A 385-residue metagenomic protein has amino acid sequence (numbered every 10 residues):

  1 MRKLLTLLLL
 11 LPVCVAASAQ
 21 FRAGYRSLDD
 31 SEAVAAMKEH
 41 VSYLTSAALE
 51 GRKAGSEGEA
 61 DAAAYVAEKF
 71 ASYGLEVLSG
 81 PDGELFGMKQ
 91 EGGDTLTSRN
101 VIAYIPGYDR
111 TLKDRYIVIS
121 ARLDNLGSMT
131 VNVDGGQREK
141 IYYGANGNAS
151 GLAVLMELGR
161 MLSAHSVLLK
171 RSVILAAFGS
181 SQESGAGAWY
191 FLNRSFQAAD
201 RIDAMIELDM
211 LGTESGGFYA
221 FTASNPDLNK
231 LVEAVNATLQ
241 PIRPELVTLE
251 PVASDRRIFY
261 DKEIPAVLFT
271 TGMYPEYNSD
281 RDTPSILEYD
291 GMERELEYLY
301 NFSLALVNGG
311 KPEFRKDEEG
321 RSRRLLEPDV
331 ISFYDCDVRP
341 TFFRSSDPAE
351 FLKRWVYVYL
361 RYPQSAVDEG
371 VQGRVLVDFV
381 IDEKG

Functional and structural regions predicted by a protein language model:
M1-A23: Bacterial Sec-dependent N-terminal signal peptides
S18-E76, D114: N-terminal hydrophobic or amphipathic helices/low-complexity stretches enriched in small/hydrophobic/Pro/Gly
G24, P275-R324: His/Asp/Glu-rich mid-to-C-terminal helical/loop segments that flank catalytic regions of hydrolases
L44, F70, K89-V133: Acidic/His- and Gly-rich active-site-bordering loop/insert found across diverse amide/peptide-bond hydrolases
R52-P106: A non-catalytic alpha/beta surface segment that caps or lines the substrate-entry region of metallo-dependent hydrolase
A71, A103, I119-N125, M129-S184 (+1 more regions): Alpha-helical metal-binding/catalytic segments enriched in His/Glu/Asp
F178-T271: Metal-dependent peptidase/peptidase-like ectodomains
E313-K384: Charge-biased low-complexity segments
